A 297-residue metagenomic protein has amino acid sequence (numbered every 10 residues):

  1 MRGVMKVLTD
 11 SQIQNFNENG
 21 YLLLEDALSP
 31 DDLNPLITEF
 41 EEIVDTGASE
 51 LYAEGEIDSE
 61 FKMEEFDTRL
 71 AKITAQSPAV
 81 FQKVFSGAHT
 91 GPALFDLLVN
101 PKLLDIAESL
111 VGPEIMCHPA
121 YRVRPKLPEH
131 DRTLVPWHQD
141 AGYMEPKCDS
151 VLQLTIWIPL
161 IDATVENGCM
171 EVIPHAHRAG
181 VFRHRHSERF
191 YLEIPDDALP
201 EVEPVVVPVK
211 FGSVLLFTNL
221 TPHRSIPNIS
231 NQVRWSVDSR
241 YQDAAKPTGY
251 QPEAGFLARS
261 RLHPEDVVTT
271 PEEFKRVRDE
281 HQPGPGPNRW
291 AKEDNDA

Functional and structural regions predicted by a protein language model:
R2-E18, E25-W137: Non-heme Fe(II)-dependent double-stranded beta-helix
Q14, A163-P222: Double-stranded beta-helix
T46-E50, E54-I57, D67-K72, V214 (+1 more regions): Non-heme Fe(II)/2-oxoglutarate
P113-M116, A141, P146-S150, P159-C169 (+1 more regions): Active-site region of the double-stranded beta-helix
K126, I173-G180, R234, R240-A245: Short edge-strand/loop segments of extracellular domains
K126-G142, A163, L220, R224: Conserved short histidine dyad/triad with adjacent acidic residue
H130, V135-W137, P146-C148, E166-V172 (+2 more regions): A short secondary-structure junction signal
E145-V165, P208-V209, L216, R240-D243: Short, conserved beta-strand element in jelly-roll/cupin
